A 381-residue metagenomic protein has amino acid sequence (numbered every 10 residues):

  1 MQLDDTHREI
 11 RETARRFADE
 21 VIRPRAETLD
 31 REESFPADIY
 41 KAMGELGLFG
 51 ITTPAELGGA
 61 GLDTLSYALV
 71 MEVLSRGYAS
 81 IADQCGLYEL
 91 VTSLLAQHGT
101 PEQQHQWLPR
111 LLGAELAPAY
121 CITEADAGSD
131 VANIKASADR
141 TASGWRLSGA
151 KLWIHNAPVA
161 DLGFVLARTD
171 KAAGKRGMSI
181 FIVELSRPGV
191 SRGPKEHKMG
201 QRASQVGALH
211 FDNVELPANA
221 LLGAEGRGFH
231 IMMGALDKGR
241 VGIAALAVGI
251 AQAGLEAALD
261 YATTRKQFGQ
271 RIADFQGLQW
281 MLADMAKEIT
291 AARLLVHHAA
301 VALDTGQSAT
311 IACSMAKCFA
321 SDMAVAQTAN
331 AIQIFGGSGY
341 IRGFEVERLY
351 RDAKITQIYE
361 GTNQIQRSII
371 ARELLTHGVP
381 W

Functional and structural regions predicted by a protein language model:
M1-G77, I81-A82, G86, H98-Q103 (+7 more regions): Alpha-helical interface subdomain recognition
L62-D63, D130-A132, N156-D161, G174-G177 (+2 more regions): Short glycine/proline-enriched turns and hinge-like loops at secondary-structure junctions
Q84, L111, D126-S129, W153-N156 (+2 more regions): Short Gly/Pro-enriched turn/cap motifs at secondary-structure boundaries
L90-H98: Helix-loop "lid/cap" segments that line or gate small-molecule binding pockets
A114-I122: A short, Trp-centered hydrophobic/proline-enriched beta-strand micro-motif
A119, N133-S137, L162-L166, I180-I182 (+1 more regions): Conserved hydrophobic/aromatic beta-strand scaffold that supports enzyme active sites
N133, S186-P217: Flexible, small-/acidic-enriched active-site or ligand-binding loops
S148-R192: A short core secondary-structure module
